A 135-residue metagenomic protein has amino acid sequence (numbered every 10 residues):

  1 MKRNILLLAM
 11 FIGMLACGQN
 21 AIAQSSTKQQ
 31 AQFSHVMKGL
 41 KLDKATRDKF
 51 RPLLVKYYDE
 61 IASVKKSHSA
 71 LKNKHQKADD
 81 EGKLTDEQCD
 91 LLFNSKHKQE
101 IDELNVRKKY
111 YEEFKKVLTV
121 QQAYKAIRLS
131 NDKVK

Functional and structural regions predicted by a protein language model:
M1-Q29: Bacterial Sec-dependent N-terminal signal peptides
I22-K135: Charge-rich (acidic/polar
